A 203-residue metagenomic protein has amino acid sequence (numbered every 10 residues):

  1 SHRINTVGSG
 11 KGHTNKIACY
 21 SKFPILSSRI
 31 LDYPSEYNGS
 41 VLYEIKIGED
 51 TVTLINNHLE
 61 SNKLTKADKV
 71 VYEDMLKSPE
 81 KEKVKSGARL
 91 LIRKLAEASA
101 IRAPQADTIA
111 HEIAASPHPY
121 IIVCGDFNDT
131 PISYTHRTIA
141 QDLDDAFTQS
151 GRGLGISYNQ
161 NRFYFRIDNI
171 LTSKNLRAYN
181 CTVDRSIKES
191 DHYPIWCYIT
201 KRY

Functional and structural regions predicted by a protein language model:
S1-Y72, S186: Structured beta-strand-rich core segments of catalytic domains in phosphoester-bond hydrolases
H13-T14, S78-K83, D107-T108: Short hydrophobic/aromatic-rich motifs at helix boundaries and adjacent loops
L26-P34, I55-L59, E82, R166-L171 (+1 more regions): Short secondary-structure transition/capping segments
S35, E97-T108: Soluble or luminal CAZymes and related metallo-dependent hydrolases
E44, A103-I122, F127-Y203: Metal-dependent phosphoester-hydrolase catalytic domains
K69-K94: A solvent-exposed, charged loop/short amphipathic helix patch at secondary-structure junctions
I92-S99, C124-G125: Second-shell loop/turn segments in exported
